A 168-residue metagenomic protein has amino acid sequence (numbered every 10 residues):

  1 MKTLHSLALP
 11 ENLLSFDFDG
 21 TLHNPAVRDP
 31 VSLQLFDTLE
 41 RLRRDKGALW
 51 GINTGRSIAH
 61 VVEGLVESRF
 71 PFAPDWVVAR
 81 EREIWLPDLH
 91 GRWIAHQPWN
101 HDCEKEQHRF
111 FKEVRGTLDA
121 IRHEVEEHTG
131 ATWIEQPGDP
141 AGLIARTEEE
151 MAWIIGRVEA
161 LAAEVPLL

Functional and structural regions predicted by a protein language model:
M1-F18, A26, Q34-R41: Non-catalytic pre-domain segments flanking phosphatase-related domains
L9-E11, G47, P74, G138: A general structural motif
N12, P25, A59, M151-A152: Loop/helix-junction capping segments adjacent to catalytic residues or to phosphate/diphosphate-binding pockets
L35-G130: Active-site phosphate-binding/coordination module
A120-L168: Conserved acidic, metal-coordinating active-site core of Asp-based, Mg2+-dependent phosphoryl-transfer enzymes
